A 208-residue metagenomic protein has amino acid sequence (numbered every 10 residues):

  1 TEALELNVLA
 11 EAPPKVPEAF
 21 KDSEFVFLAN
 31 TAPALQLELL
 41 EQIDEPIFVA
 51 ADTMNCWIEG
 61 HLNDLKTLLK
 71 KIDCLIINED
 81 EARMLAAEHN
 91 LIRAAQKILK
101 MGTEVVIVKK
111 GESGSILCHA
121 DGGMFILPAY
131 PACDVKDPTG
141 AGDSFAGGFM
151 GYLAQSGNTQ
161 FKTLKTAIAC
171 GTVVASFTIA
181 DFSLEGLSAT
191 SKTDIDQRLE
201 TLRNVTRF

Functional and structural regions predicted by a protein language model:
T1-L37: Conserved phosphate-binding/catalytic loop of the ribokinase/pfkB sugar-kinase fold
A3-N7, F27-L28, A51-C56, R83-A86: Short, flexible loop segments at the rims of nucleotide/cofactor-binding pockets, characterized by
P13-P14, P33, L37, E59-L62 (+3 more regions): Structural motif corresponding to alpha-helix initiation and N-cap regions
V16, L65, V135: Acidic, amphipathic alpha-helical patches
F25, E41-Q42, K70, L187 (+1 more regions): Active-site proximal loop and beta-alpha junction motif in alpha/beta enzyme cores
V26-A29, I76, V108-K109, S188: Active-site-adjacent beta-strand anchor residues
E41-F48, N55-I126: Conserved phosphate/ATP/ADP-binding segment of small-molecule kinases
I92-F208: Conserved phosphate-binding/catalytic region of the ribokinase-like
